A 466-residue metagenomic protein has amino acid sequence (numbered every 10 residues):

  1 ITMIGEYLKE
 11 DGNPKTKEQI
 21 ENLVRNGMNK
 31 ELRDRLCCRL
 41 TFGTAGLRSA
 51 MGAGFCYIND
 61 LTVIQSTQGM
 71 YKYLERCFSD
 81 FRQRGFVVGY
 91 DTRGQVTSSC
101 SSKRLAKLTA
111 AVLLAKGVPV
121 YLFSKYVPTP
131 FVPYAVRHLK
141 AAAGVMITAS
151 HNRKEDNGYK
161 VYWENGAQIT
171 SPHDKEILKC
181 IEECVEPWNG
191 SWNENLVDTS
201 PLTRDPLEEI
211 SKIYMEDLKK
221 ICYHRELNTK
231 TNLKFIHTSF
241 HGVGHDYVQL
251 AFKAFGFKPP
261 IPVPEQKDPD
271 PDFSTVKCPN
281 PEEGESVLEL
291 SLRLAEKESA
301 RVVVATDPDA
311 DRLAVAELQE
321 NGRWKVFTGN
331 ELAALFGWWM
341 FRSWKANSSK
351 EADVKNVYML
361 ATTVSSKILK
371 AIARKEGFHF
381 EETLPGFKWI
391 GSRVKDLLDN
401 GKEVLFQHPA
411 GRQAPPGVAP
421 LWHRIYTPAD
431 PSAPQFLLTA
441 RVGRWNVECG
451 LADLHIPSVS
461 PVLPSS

Functional and structural regions predicted by a protein language model:
T2-T109, S200-T231, V243: An N-terminal, well-structured beta->alpha segment
Y7, D11, E31-L40, N157-A295: Gly/Ser/Thr-enriched, mixed-charge loops and adjacent short helices that form phosphate/oxyanion-binding elements
L36-C56, A149-N152, F235, S239-Y247 (+4 more regions): Conserved phosphate/anionic-ligand binding catalytic regions in large, soluble enzymes, centered on
V87-D156, A251-K253, K258-V315, T383 (+1 more regions): N-terminal small/polar loop signature for handling phosphorylated ligands or for N-terminal nucleophile
S124-K125, C184-L207, L318-P409, A414-G417: Proline/glycine-rich low-complexity loops and linkers
Q168-S171, P262, G322-R342, R424-S432: Gly/Ser/Thr-rich active-site loops/lids in small-molecule metabolic enzymes that frequently grip phosphoryl groups
E448-C449: Arg/Gly-rich low-complexity intrinsically disordered repeat tracts
S466: Catalytic-core signal marking the mid-to-C-terminal active-site face
